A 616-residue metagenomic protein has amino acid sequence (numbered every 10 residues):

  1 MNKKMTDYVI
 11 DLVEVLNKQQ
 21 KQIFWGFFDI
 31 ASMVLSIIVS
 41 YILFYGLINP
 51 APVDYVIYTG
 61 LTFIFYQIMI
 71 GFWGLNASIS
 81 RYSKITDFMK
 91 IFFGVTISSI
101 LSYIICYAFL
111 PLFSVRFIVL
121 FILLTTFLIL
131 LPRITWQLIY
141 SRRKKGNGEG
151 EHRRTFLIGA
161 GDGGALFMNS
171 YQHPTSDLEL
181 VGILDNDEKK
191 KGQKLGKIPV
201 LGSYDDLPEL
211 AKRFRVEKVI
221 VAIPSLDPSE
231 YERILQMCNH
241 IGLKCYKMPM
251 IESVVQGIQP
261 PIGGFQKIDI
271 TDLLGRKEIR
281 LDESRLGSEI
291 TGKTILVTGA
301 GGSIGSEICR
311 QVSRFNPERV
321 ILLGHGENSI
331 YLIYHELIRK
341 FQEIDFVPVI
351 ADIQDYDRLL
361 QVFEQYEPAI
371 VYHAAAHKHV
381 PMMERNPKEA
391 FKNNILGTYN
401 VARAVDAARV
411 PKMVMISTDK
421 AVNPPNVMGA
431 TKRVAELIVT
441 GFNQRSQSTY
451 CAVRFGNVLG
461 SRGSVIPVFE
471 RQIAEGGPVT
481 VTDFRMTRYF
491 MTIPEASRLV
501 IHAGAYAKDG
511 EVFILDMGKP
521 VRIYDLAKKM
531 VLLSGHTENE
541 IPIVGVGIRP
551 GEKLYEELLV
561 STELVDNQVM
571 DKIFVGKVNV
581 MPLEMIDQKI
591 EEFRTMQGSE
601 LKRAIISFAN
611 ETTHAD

Functional and structural regions predicted by a protein language model:
M1-G150, H240, K247, V371: Signature of alpha-helical transmembrane segments in polytopic membrane proteins
N2-Y8, Y231-T294: Flexible, Lys/Arg-rich cytosolic regulatory linkers and terminal tails that connect or flank
Y45-N49, I139-G257, N328-L332, R339 (+2 more regions): A solvent-exposed beta-alpha-beta segment
A211, R215-E217, P317-E318, F363 (+3 more regions): Proline-aspartate-enriched helix->loop->beta-strand connector
I241, Q256-G257, H373, H377-E436 (+1 more regions): Conserved Rossmann-fold NAD(P)-dependent oxidoreductase catalytic core, especially the SDR/UDP-sugar
R280, R285-E289, G441-N457, R462-D616: Strand-loop microenvironment adjacent to phosphate/nucleotide-handling motifs in alpha/beta enzyme folds
I295-S313: N-terminal Rossmann NAD(P)H-binding glycine-rich loop of SDR-like oxidoreductase domains
I350-I370: Conserved Rossmann-fold cofactor-binding substructure of NAD(P)-dependent oxidoreductases
